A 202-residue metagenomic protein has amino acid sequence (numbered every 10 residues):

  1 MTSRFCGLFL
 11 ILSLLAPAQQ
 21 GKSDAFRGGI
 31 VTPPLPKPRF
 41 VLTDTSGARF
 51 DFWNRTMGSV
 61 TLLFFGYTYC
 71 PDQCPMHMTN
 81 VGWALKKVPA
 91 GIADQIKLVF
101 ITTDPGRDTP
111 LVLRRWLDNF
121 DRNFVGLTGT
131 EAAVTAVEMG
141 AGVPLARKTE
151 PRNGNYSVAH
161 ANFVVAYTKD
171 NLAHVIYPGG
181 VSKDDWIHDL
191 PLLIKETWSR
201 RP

Functional and structural regions predicted by a protein language model:
M1-G7: Bacterial N-terminal signal peptides that target proteins for export
I11-Q19: Hydrophobic h-region of N-terminal signal peptides that target proteins for export in Gram-negative bacteria
G21-N54, M76-T79: N-terminal "domain-start" segment that seeds a small globular fold
L35-K37, M57-V60, A93-I96, D108 (+1 more regions): Extracytoplasmic
W53-H77, V81: Short active-site neighborhood of thiol/selenol oxidoreductases, capturing the structured segment around
M76-V137: Structural microenvironment flanking redox-active thiols in thiol-disulfide oxidoreductases
A133-D189: Thiol/disulfide oxidoreductase modules built on the thioredoxin-like
W186, L193-P202: Extracytoplasmic/luminal low-complexity segments enriched in Pro/Gly and acidic/polar residues that act as flexible
